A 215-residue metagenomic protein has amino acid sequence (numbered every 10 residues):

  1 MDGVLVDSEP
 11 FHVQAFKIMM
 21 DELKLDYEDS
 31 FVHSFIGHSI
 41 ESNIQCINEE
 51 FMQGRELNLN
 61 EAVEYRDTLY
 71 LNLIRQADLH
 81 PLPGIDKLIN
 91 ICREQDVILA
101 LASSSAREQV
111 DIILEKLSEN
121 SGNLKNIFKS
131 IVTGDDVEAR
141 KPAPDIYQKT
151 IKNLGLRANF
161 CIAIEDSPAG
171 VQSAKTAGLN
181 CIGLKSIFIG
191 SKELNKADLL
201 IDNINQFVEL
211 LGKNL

Functional and structural regions predicted by a protein language model:
M1-D86, N90-Q95: N-terminal helical cap/lid subdomain that shapes the substrate entry/recognition surface in HAD-like hydrolases
V4, S103-S105: Conserved phosphate-coupling serine/threonine residues in phosphotransfer and NTP-handling enzymes
P10, S103, I112: Conserved catalytic-core motifs of eukaryotic protein kinase domains, centered on the activation segment
F16, S103, A143: Residue-level signature of catalytic and energy-coupling elements of molecular machines, predominantly ATP/GTP-dependent
D26, I98, N180: Residue-level detector of anion-binding/catalytic polar loops
N90, A106-E108, I112-L215: Asp-based, Mg2+/Mn2+-dependent phosphohydrolase catalytic module
I98-S103, E119: Hydrophobic, well-structured mid-protein blocks that either form specific transmembrane helices
